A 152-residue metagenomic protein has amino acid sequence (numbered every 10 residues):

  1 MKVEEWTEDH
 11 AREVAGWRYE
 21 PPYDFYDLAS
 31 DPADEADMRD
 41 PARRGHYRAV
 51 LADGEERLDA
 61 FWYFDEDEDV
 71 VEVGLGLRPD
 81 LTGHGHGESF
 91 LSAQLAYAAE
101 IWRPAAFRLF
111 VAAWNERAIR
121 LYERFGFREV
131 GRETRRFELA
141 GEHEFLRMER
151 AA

Functional and structural regions predicted by a protein language model:
M1-D9, L146, R150-A152: Conserved N-terminal entry element of GNAT/NAT acetyltransferase domains
E5-T82, L91, Y97-W102: Acetyl-CoA-dependent GNAT
G45, E142-R147: Short hydrophobic/aromatic beta-strand or adjacent loop that forms the aromatic wall/cage of a ligand/substrate-binding
E72, G76, R108-F110, R147: Conserved beta-strand segments that form the floor/walls of ligand-binding pockets within enzyme and binding domains
G85: Glycine-rich phosphate-binding loop
E100-F110: Conserved GNAT acetyl-CoA-binding A-motif
R108-I119, R135-E142: Conserved beta-strand-loop-alpha-helix junction that forms the acyl-donor binding cleft
Y122, F127: Conserved active-site tyrosine of GNAT-family acetyltransferases
